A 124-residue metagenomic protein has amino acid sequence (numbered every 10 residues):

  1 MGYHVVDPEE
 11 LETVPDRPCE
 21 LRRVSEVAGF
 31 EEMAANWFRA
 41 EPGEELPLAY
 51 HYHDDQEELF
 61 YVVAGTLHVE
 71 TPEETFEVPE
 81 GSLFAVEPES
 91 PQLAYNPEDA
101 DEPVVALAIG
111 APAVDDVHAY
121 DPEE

Functional and structural regions predicted by a protein language model:
M1-A34, P42, Y120-E124: A short, N-terminal "cap"/entry segment at the start of jelly-roll beta-barrel domains of the cupin/DSBH fold
E20-R23, N36-H53, P88: Conserved short histidine dyad/triad with adjacent acidic residue
E26, P47-H53, Y95-P97, E123: Short histidine-centered beta-strand/loop micro-motifs that create catalytic or ligand/metal-coordination sites
F30-E31, E41-L46, T66, P112-V114: Short, charged/polar surface micro-motifs in flexible loops or helix N-caps
R39-A40, Y52-V69, I109-A111: Short, conserved beta-strand element in jelly-roll/cupin
V69-E70, V86, Q92-A100: Short beta-strand His + acidic residue motifs that chelate non-heme Fe in jelly-roll/DSBH and cupin folds
P72-E89: Short acidic-glycine-tyrosine-enriched beta hairpin
Y95-E124: Double-stranded beta-helix
